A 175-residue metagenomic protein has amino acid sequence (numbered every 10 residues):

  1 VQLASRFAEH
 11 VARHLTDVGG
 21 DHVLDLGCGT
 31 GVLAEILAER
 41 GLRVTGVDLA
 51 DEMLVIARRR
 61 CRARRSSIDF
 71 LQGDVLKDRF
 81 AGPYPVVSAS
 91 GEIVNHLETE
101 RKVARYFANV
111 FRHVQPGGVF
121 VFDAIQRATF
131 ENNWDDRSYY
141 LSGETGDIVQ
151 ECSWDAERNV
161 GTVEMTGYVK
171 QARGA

Functional and structural regions predicted by a protein language model:
L3-G19: Conserved alpha-helix/loop element of class I SAM-dependent methyltransferases that forms part of the SAM/SAH-binding
G20-G27: Conserved class I S-adenosyl-L-methionine
V32-K77: Class I SAM-dependent methyltransferase SAM/SAH-binding core
R79-V86: A short acidic, Gly/Pro-enriched loop at the edge of an enzyme's catalytic core that lines a small-molecule cofactor
S90-E92: Residues lining the SAM
N95-H96: A short His-aromatic
A104-P116: A short glycine-rich, Lys/Arg-flanked "PGG" loop and its adjoining helix->strand segment in the class I
V121-A175: SAM-dependent methyltransferase
